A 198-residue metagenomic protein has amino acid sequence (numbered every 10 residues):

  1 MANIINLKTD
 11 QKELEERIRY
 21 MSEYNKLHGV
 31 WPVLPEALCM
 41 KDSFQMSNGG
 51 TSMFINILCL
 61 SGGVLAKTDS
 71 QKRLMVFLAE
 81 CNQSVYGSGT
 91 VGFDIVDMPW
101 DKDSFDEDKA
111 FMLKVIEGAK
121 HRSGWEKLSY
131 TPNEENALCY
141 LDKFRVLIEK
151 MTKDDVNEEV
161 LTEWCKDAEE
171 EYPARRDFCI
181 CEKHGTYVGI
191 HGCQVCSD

Functional and structural regions predicted by a protein language model:
M1, S197-D198: Short intrinsically disordered terminal tails
A2-D94: Non-catalytic protein-protein interaction scaffold segments in large eukaryotic complex-forming proteins
T51-M53, L58-Y172: Extended alpha-helical interaction scaffolds used for oligomerization/partner binding
A174, Q194-V195: Cys/His-rich finger/ribbon microdomains and the adjacent scaffold used for macromolecule binding/structural
A174, T186-G189: Residue-level signal for mature regions of secreted extracellular proteins and peptides
R176-C179, K183: Amphipathic alpha-helical oligomerization segments
F178, I190-C193: Residues immediately within or flanking Cys/His clusters that coordinate Zn2+ in small zinc-binding modules
H184, C196: Short Cys/His-rich metal-coordination motifs, predominantly Zn2+-binding knuckles/fingers
